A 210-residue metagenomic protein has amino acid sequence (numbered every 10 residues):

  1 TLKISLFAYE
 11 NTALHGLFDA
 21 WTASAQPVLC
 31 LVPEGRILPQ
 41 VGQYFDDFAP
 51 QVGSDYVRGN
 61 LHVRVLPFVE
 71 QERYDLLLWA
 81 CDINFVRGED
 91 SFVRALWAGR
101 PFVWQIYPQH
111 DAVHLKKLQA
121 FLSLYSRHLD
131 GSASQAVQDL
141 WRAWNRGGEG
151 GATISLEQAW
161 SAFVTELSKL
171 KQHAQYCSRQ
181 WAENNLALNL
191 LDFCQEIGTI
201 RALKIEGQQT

Functional and structural regions predicted by a protein language model:
T1-Q40: Active-site donor-nucleotide binding/catalytic segment of nucleotide-sugar enzymes
L2-I4, V28-L29, L61-H62, A80-I83: Short active-site oxyanion
Q26-P67: Catalytic donor nucleotide-activated moiety binding site of glycosyltransferases and closely related
F48-P50, V103-W104, F121-L122: Short, hinge-like loop/turn segments at secondary-structure boundaries
R58, L96-F102, L167-Q172: Short acidic (Asp/Glu) and glycine-rich catalytic loops that position anionic groups and cofactors
F68-K117: A donor-sugar binding/catalytic signature common to diverse glycosyltransferases and related nucleotide-sugar
K117-L129: Post-HExxH zinc-binding segment in Zn-dependent metallohydrolases
H128-T210: C-terminal amphipathic helix plus adjacent low-complexity, charged tail appended to glycosyltransferase catalytic
